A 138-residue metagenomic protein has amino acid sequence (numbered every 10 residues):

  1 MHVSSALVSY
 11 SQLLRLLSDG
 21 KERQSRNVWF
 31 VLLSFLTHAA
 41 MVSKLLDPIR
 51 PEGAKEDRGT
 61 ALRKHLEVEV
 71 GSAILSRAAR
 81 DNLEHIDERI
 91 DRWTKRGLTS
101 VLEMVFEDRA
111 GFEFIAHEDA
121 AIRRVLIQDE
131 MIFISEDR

Functional and structural regions predicted by a protein language model:
M1-S72, V101-R138: Amphipathic alpha-helical interface segments
V70-T94: Histidine-centered, metal-coordinating catalytic motifs and their short helical/loop contexts
D91-V105: Aromatic- and Lys/Arg-enriched surface recognition patch
